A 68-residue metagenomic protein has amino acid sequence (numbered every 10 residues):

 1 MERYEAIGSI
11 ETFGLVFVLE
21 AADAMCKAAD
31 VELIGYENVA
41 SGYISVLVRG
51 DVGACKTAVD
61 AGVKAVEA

Functional and structural regions predicted by a protein language model:
M1-Y43, L47-A68: Long, contiguous binding/interaction regions
